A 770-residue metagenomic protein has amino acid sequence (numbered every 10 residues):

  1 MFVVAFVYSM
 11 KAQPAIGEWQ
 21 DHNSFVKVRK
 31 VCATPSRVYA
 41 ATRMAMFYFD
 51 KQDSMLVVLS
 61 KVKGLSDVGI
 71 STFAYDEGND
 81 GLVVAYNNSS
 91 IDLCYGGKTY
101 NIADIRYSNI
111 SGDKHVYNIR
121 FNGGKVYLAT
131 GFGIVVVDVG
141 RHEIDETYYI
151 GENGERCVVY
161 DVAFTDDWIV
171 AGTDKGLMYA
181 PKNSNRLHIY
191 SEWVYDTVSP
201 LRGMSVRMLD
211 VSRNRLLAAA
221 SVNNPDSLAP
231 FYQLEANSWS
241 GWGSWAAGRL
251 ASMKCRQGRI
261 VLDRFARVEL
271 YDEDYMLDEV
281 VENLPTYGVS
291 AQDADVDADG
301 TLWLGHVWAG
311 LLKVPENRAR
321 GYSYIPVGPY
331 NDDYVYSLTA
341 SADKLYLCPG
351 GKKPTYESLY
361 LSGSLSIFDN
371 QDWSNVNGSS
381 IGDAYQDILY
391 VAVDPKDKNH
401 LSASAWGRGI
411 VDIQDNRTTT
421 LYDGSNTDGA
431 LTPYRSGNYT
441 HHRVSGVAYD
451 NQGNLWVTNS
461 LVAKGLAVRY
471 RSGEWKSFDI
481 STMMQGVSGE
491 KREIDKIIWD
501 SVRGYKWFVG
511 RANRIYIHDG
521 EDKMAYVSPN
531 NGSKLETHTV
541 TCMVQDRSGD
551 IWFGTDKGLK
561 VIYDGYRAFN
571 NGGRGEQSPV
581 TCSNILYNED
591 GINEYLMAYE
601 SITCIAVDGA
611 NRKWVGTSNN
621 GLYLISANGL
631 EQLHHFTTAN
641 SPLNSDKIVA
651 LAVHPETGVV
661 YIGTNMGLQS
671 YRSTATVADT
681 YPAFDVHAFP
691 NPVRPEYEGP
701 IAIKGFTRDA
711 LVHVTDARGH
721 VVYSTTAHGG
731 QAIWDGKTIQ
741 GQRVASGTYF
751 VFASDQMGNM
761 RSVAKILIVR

Functional and structural regions predicted by a protein language model:
V3, Y681-H713, Q731-W734: Glycine-centered coil/turn sites that cap beta-strands in beta-rich domains
P14-T34, S60-G78, A103-N122, E146-T165 (+13 more regions): Short coil-to-beta transitions that initiate beta-strands within beta-rich domains
R37-A40, G81-V84, K125-L128, W168-A171 (+10 more regions): Conserved beta-propeller blade signature
K98, G140-R141, K182-L187, Y275 (+7 more regions): Short loop/turn segments immediately following beta-strands, especially the blade-tip and inter-blade linker loops
S221-S227, C348-G363, R408, V462-G465 (+2 more regions): Short, conserved, GDST-rich strand-edge loop motifs in beta-rich repeat architectures
G558-K560, K647-A678: Blade-level signature of beta-propeller repeat domains, shared across WD40, Kelch, NHL, RCC1 and BNR/Asp-box propellers
L711-V722, Y749: Short, glycine-anchored, charge-dense loop/turn motifs used at functional sites
A727-G758: Short, surface-exposed loop/turn motifs with a glycine/proline- and acidic-biased composition
